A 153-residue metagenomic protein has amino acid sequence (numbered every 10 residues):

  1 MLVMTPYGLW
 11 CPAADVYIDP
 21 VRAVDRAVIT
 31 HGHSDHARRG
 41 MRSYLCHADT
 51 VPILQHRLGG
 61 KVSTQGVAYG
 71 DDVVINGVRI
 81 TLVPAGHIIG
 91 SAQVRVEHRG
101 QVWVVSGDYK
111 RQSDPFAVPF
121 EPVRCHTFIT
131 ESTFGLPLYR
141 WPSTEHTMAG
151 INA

Functional and structural regions predicted by a protein language model:
L2: Conserved active-site segments centered on acidic
Y7-C11, Y17-R22, R26, G32-A153: His/Asp/Glu-rich metal-coordinating catalytic cores of metallo-dependent phosphodiesterases/hydrolases acting on
